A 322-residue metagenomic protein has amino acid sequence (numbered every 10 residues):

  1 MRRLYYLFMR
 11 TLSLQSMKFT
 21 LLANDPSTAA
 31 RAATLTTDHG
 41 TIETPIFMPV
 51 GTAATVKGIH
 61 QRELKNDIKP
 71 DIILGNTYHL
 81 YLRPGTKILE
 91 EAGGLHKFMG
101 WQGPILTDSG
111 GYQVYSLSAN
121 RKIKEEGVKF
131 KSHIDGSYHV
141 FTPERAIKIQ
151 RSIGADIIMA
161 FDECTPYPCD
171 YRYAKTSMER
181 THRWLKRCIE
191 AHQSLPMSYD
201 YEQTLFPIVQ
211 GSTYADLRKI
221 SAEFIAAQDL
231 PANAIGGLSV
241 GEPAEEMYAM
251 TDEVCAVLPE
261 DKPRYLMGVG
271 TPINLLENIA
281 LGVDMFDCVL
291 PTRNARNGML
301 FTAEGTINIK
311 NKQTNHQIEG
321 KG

Functional and structural regions predicted by a protein language model:
M1, C164, I318, G322: Functionally engaged cysteine thiol sites
Y6-L7: Short hydrophobic targeting helices and cationic amphipathic motifs that mediate membrane/organellar targeting
L12-S198, N311-N315: Non-catalytic, usually N-terminal nucleic-acid engagement modules in DNA/RNA processing proteins
A191, L195, T204-G320: Glycine-rich phosphate/ribose-binding loops and adjacent secondary-structure elements that form binding surfaces
